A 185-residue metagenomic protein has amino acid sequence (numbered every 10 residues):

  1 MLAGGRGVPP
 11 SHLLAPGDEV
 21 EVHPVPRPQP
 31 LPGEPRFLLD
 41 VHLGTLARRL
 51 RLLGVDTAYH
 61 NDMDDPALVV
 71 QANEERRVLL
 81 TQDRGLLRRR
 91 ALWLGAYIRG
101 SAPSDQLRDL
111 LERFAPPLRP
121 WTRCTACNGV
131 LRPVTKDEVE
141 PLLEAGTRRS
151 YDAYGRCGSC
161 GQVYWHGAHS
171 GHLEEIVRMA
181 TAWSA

Functional and structural regions predicted by a protein language model:
M1-S11: A basic, amphipathic helix-loop patch mediating RNA/tRNA/ribosome contacts
S11, P141-A153: Short linker/helix segments within small regulatory modules
A15-V20: Loop/turn positions that initiate beta-strands
V25, Q29-A58, H166-S184: Extended interfacial segments that mediate partner engagement and assembly in macromolecular machines
M63-E75, L86-L87: BRCT (BRCA1 C-terminal) domain core and associated BRCT-interaction motifs
P117-W121, S150-A153: Short metal-coordination and nucleic-acid-contact micro-motifs, chiefly zinc-binding Cys/His arrays
C124-C127, C157-C160: Short cysteine-rich clusters marking metal-coordination/redox-active sites
G129-P133, W165: Short functional micro-motifs and their immediate structural scaffolds
